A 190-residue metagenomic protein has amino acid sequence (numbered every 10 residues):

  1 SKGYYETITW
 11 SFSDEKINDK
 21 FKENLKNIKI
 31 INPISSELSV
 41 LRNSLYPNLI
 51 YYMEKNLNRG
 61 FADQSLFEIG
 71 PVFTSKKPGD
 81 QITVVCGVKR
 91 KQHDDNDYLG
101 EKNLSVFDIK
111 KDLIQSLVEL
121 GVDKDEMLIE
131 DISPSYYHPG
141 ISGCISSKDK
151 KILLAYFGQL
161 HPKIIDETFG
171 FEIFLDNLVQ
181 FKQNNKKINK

Functional and structural regions predicted by a protein language model:
S1-K190: Extended beta-strand-rich architecture
